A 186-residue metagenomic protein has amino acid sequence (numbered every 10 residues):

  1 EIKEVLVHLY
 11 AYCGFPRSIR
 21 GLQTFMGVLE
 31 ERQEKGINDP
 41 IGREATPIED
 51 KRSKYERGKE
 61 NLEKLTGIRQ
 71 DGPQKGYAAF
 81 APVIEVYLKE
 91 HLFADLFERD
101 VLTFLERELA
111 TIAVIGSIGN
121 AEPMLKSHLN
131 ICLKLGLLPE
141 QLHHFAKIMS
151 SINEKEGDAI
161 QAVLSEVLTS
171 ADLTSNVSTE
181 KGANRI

Functional and structural regions predicted by a protein language model:
E1-E4, A11: The feature marks the first
V5-L6, E106-G116, L125, L129 (+1 more regions): Short, structured motif recognition centered on aromatic/hydrophobic residues
Y10-F104, K134, P139, K147-I186: Acidic, glycine/proline-rich low-complexity segments that act as flexible tails and inter-domain linkers
L96-R99, I118, L129: Short, recurring structural edge motifs at helix starts
I118-P123, E154: Short loop/beta submotifs within extracellular cysteine-rich repeat domains
L142: Flexible, glycine/charged-enriched surface loops at secondary-structure junctions
